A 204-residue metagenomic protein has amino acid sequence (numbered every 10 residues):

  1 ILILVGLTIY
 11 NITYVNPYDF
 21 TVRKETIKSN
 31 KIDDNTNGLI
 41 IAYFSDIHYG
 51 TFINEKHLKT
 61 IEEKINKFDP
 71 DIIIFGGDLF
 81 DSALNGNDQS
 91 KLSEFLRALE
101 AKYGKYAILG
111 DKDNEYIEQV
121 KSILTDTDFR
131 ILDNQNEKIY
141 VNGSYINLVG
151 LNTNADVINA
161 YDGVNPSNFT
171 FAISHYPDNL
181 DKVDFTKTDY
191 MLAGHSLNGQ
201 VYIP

Functional and structural regions predicted by a protein language model:
I1-I40: Acidic, histidine-bearing metal-coordination/catalytic regions of metal-dependent phosphoesterases
V5-I12, L84, D133, V157: Sparse, context-dependent recognition of short Cys/His-centered cofactor- or disulfide-binding micro-motifs
V15-N16, V22-K24, E55, T60 (+2 more regions): A broadly tuned "polar low-complexity/structure-edge" signature
Y18, N35-R130: Membrane-embedded segments
R23, K28, Y43-S45, G76 (+1 more regions): A secondary-structure boundary/capping signal
E25, L58-K67, D71, A155 (+2 more regions): A broad, low-amplitude sensor of folded, mature protein cores
K31-D34, Y49, D111-L192, S196-Q200: Conserved catalytic scaffold of divalent metal-dependent phosphoesterases
I203-P204: Short, surface-exposed loop/helix-turn segments at secondary-structure junctions that function as lids/hinges flanking
